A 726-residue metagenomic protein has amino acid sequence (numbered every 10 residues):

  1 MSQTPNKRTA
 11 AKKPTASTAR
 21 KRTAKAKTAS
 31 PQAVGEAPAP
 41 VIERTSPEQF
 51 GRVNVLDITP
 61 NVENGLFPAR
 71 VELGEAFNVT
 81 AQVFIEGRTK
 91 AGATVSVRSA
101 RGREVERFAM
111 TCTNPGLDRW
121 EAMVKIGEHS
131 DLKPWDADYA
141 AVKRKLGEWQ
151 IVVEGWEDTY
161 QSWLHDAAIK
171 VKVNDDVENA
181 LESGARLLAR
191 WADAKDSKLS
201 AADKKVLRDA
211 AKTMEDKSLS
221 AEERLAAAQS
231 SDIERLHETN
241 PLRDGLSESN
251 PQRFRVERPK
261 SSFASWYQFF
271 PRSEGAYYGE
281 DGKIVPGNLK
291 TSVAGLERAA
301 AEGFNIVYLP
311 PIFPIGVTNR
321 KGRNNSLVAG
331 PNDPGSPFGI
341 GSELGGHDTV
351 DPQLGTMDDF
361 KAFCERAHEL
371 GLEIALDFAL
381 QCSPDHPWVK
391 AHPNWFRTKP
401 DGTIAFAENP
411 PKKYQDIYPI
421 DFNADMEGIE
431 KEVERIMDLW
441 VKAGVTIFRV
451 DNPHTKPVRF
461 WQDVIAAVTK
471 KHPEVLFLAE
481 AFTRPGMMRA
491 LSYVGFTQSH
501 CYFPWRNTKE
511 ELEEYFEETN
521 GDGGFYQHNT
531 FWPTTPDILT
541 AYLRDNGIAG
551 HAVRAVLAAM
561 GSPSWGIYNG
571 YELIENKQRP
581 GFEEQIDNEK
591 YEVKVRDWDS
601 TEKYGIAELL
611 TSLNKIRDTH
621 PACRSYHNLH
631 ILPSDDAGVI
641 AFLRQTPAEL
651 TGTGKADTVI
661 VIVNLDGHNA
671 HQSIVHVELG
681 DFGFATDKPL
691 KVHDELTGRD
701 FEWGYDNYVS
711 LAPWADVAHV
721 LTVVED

Functional and structural regions predicted by a protein language model:
S2-P271, A276, E280-N305, Y493-G495 (+4 more regions): Carbohydrate-interacting/catalytic domains
A81, F269, L309, A367 (+9 more regions): Conserved, mostly hydrophobic/aromatic
K260-G287, I315-A362, K390-E427, I586-V595: Aromatic- and acidic-residue-enriched carbohydrate-binding clefts of CAZyme catalytic domains
S265-Y267, V307-L309, I374-L376, F448 (+4 more regions): Hydrophobic faces of well-ordered beta-strands that scaffold small-molecule active sites in alpha/beta enzyme cores
G287-R298, M426-V441, G550-A555: Short, acidic/polar
S383-N394, R459-Q462, K470, F482-E510 (+1 more regions): Substrate-binding cleft/loops of secretory-pathway carbohydrate-active enzymes
K390, T398, D421-M488: Active-site neighborhood of glycoside hydrolase catalytic domains
A467-E480, P485, W505-G581, T651 (+1 more regions): Catalytic-core region of carbohydrate-active enzymes that cleave or remodel glycosidic bonds
